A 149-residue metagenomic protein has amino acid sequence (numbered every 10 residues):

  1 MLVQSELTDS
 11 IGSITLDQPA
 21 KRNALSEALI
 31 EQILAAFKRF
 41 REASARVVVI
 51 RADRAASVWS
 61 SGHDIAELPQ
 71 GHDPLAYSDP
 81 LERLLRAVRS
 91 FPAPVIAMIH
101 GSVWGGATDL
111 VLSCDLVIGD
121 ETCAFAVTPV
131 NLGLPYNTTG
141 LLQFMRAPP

Functional and structural regions predicted by a protein language model:
M1-Q4, S10-I11: Extreme N-terminal starter segment of soluble prokaryotic enzymes
D9-D17, A28-H72, A87-M98, L116 (+1 more regions): A structural preference for short, pocket-lining loop segments at secondary-structure junctions
K21-R22, S57, V103, L132-G133: Glycine-/small-residue-rich active-site loops that bind phosphorylated ligands and cofactors
R22, S26, A107: Glycine-rich acyl-CoA binding loop
P74-E82: Active-site-proximal gating segment of KS-fold condensing enzymes and close homologs
L84, V88, W104-P149: CoA-thioester-processing core
M98-W104: Glycine-rich beta-to-alpha transition loops that act as phosphate-gripper elements at the mouths of alpha/beta enzyme
